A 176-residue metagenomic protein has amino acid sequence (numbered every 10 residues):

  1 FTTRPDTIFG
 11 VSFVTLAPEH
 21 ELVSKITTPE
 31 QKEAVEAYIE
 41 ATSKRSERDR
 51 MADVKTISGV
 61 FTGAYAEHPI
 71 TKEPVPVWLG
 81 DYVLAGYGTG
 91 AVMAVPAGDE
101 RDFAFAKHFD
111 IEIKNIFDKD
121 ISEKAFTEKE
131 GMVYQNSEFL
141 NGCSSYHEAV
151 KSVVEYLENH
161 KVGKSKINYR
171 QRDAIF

Functional and structural regions predicted by a protein language model:
F1-I113, D118: NTP-handling and nucleic-acid-processing catalytic cores
A91-F176: Residue patterns forming the tRNA-binding/recognition surfaces of aminoacyl-tRNA synthetases and related DALR
